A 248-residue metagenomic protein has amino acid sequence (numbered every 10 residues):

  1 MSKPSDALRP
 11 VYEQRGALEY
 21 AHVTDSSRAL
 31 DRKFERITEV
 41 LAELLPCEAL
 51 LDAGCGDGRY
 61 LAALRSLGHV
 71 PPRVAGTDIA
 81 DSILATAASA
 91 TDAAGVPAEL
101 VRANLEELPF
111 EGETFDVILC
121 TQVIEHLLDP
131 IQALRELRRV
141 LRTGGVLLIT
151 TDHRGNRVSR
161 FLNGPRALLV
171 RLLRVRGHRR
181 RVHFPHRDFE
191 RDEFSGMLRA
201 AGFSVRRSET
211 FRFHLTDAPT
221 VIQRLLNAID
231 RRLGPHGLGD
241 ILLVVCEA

Functional and structural regions predicted by a protein language model:
M1-E107, E111, L119, L134 (+3 more regions): Conserved N-terminal segment of class I S-adenosyl-L-methionine
H22-R28, L128-E136, V146-V245: S-adenosyl-L-methionine-dependent methyltransferase catalytic module, highlighting the catalytic core
P71, G95-P97, G144, G202-V205: A generic structural signal for alpha->beta connector loops
D81, I124, R154-N156: Alpha-helix N-cap/helix-start and coil->helix boundary motif
G112-F115, D129: Active-site acidic short loop of glycosyltransferases
L119-L128: A short SAM/SAH-binding and catalytic strip from SAM-dependent methyltransferases
